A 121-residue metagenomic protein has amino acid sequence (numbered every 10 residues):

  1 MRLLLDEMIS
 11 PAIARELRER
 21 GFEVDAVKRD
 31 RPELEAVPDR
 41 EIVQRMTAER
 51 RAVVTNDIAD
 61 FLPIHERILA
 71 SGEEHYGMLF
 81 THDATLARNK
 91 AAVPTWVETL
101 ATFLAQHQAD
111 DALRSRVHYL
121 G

Functional and structural regions predicted by a protein language model:
M1-E7, P11, R15-E19, R40 (+1 more regions): Acidic, PIN/NYN-like endoribonuclease modules and their adjacent C-terminal/linker elements
R2-L3, E35, N56: Residue-level recognition of hydrophobic positions within alpha-helical transmembrane segments
A14-R15, E33-T47: TIR-domain catalytic/interaction hotspot
F22, P32, V43-Q44, D60: Amphipathic, hydrophobic secondary-structure cores in small proteins
E23-V37: Conserved BB-loop
K28, D57, H82: Short beta->alpha connector loops at strand-helix junctions that form conserved, small/polar/Pro-enriched
D39, R45-T47, R51-I64: Acidic, metal-binding active-site segment of PIN/NYN-like and related structure-specific nucleases
